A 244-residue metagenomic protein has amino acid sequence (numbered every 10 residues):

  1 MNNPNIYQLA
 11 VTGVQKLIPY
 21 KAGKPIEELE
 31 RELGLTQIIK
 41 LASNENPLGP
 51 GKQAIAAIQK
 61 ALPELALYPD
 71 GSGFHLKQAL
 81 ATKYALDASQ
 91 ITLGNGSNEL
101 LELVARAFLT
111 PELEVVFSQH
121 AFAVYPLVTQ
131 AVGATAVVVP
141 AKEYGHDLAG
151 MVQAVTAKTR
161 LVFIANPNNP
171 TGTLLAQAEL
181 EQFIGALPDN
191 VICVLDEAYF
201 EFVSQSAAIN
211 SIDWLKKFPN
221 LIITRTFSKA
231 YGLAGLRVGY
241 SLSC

Functional and structural regions predicted by a protein language model:
N2-L67: N-terminal "arm"/small-domain region of PLP-dependent enzymes with the aminotransferase-like
Q37, D87-I91, P111-E114, K158 (+3 more regions): Short acidic capping loops at alpha-helix termini that bridge into adjacent secondary structure
L41, V162, D196-A198, T224 (+1 more regions): Structural scaffold positions in well-ordered secondary structure
L65-E114, V132: Phosphate-binding glycine-rich loop
S72, N220-C244: PLP-dependent aminotransferase class I/II
L80, V128-T129, L187: Short hydrophobic alpha-helical segments of the AMP-binding
A107-I164: PLP-dependent aminotransferase-like
H146-K158, P170-C193, E197-A230: Active-site pre-lysine segment of PLP-dependent enzymes
